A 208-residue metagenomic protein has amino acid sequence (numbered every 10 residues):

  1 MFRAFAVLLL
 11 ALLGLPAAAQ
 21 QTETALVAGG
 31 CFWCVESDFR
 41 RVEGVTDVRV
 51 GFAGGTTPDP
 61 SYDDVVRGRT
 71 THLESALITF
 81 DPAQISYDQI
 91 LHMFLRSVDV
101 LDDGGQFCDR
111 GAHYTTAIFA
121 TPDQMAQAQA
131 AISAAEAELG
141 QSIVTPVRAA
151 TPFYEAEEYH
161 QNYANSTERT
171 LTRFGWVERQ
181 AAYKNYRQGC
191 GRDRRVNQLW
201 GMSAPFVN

Functional and structural regions predicted by a protein language model:
R3-G14: Bacterial N-terminal signal peptides
L15-A19: Sec/Tat signal peptide C-region and signal peptidase I cleavage site
Q20-N208: Flexible coil/turn and secondary-structure edge motifs
